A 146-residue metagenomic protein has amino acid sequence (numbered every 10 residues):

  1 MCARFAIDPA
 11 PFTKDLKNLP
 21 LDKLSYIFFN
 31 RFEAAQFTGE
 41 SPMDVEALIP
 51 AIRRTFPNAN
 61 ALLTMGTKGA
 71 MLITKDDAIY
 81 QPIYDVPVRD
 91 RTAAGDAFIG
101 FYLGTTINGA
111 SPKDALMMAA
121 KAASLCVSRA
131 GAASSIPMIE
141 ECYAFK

Functional and structural regions predicted by a protein language model:
M1-P50, G69: Conserved beta-alpha-beta core of the PfkB/ribokinase-like small-molecule kinase fold
K14, L19, V45-K146: Conserved phosphate-binding/catalytic region of the ribokinase-like
